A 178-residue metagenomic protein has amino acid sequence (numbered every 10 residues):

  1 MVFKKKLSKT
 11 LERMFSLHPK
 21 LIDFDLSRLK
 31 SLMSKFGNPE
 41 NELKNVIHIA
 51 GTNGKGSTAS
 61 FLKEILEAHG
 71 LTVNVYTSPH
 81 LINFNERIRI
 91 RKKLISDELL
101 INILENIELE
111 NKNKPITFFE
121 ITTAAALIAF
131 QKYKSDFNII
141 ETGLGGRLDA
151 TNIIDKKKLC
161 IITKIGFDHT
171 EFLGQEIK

Functional and structural regions predicted by a protein language model:
M1-I22: Charged, amphipathic alpha-helical linker segments immediately N-terminal to NTP-binding catalytic cores
K6, K20, L26, M33-K35 (+3 more regions): ATP-dependent carboxylate-amine ligase catalytic core
M14, T52, V73, I139 (+1 more regions): Residue-level signal for inorganic ion chemistry
N45-I49, S57-N74: A conserved segment at the C-terminal end of the G1
L159-G166: Conserved beta-strand/loop subsegment of P-loop NTPase cores
